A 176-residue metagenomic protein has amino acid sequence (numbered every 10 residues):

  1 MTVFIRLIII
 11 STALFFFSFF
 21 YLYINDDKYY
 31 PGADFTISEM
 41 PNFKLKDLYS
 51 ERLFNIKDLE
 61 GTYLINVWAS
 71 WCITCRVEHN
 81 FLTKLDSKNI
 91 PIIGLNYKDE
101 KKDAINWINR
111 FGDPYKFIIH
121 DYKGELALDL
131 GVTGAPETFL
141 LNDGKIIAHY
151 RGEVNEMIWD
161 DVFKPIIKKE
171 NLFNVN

Functional and structural regions predicted by a protein language model:
M1-K44: N-terminal targeting signals for export/organelle localization
K28-K46, E51-F54, D161, K168-N176: N-terminal, intrinsically disordered, polar/charged segments of Gram-positive cell-envelope systems that serve as
E39, T62, T133-G134: Short, small/polar residue-rich loop motifs at catalytic or cofactor-binding pockets
K46, F117-Y122: Short acidic-hydrophobic, aromatic-tinged amphipathic segments that line or gate anion-handling sites
R52-R76, L82, F139: Short active-site neighborhood of thiol/selenol oxidoreductases, capturing the structured segment around
R76-F111, Y122-D129: Structural microenvironment flanking redox-active thiols in thiol-disulfide oxidoreductases
R110-P114, Y122-I167: Thiol/disulfide oxidoreductase modules built on the thioredoxin-like
